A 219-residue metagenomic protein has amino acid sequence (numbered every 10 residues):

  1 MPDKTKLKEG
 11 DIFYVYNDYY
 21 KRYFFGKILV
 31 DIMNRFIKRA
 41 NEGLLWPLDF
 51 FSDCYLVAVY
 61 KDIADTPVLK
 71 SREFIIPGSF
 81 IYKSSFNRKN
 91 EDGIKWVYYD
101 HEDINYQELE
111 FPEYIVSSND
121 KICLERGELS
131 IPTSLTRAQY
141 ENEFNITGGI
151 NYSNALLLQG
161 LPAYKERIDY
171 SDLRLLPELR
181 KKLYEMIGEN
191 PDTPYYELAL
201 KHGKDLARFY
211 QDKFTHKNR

Functional and structural regions predicted by a protein language model:
M1-I63: Short N-terminal edge-element motif at the start of the domain
Y16, R22, I32-K38, A64-L69 (+3 more regions): An almost-null, non-specific background feature that weakly reflects generic protein context rather than any particular
L48-A138, I146, Y152-E197: Intrinsically disordered, low-complexity, charged/polar segments
L198-R219: Charge-dense, extended regions
